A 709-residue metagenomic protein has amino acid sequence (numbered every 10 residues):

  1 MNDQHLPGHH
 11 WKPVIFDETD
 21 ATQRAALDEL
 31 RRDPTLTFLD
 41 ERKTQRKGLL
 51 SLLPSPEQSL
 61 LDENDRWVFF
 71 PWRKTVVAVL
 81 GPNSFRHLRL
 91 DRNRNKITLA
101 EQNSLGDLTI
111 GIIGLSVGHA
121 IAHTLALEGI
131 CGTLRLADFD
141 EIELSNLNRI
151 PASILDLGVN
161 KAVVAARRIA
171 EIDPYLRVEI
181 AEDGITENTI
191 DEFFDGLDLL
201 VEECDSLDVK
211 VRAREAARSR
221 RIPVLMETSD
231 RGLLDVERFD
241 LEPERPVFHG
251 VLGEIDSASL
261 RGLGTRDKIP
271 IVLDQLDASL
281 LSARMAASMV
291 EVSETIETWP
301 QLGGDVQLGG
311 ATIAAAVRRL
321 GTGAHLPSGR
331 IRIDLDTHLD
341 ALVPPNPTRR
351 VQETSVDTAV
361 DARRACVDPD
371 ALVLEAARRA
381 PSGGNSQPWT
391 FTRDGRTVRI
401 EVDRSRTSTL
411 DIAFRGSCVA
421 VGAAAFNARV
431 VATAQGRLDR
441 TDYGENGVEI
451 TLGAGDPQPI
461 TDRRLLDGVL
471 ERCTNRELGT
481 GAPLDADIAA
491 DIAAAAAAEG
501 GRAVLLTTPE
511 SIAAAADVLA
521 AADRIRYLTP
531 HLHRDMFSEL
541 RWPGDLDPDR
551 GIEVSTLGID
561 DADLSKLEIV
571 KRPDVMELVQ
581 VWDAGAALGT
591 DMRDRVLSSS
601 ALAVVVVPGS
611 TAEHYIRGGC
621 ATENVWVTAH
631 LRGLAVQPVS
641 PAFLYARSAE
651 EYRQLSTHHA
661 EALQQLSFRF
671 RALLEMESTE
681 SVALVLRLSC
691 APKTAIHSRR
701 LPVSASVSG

Functional and structural regions predicted by a protein language model:
M1-P56, G196-G303: E1/E1-like adenylate-forming module used to activate ubiquitin-like modifiers and sulfur-carrier proteins
L30-R92, A316-A371, A376-R378, N385: Phosphate-binding loop/pocket of nucleotide- and phosphate-handling active sites
R89, L273-S293, D394-R404, S599-S600: Acidic-glycine-rich active-site phosphate/pyrophosphate-binding loop
G106-E143: Glycine-rich adenosine-cofactor-binding loop
L136-D173: Glycine-rich phosphate-binding loop and adjoining beta1-alpha1-beta2 segment of Rossmann-like nucleotide-binding folds
I142-L144, D230-E237, Y645-A646: Short gly/pro/ser/thr-enriched loop/turn and capping motifs at secondary-structure boundaries
A162-D198, C204-K210: A structured beta-alpha segment of the ubiquitous adenosine-cofactor-binding alpha/beta core
G303-D305, R319, A324-G709: Acidic, surface-exposed loops and disordered segments
